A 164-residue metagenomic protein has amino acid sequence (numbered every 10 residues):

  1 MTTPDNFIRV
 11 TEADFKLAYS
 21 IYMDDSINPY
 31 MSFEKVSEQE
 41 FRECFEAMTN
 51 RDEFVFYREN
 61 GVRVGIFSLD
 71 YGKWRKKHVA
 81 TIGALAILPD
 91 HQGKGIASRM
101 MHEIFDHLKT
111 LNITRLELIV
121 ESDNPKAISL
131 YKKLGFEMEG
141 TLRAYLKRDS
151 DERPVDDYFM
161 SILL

Functional and structural regions predicted by a protein language model:
P4-N6: Extreme N-terminal starter segment of soluble prokaryotic enzymes
R9-F15, S20-D90, M101-E103, H107 (+1 more regions): Acetyl-CoA-dependent GNAT
V79, I128, E139-Y145, D157: A short, glycine- and basic residue-enriched loop/turn that sits immediately adjacent to a domain's principal
V79, R115-E117, F159: Structural preference for beta-strand elements that scaffold enzyme active sites
L88-H102, L111, S122-S129, K133: Conserved glycine-rich acetyl-CoA-binding loop
L108-I119: Conserved GNAT acetyl-CoA-binding A-motif
E117-V120, K132, E137-E152: Conserved catalytic-core motifs of GNAT/GCN5-like acyltransferases
E152-L164: Terminal substrate-recognition subdomain of acyl/acetyltransferases
